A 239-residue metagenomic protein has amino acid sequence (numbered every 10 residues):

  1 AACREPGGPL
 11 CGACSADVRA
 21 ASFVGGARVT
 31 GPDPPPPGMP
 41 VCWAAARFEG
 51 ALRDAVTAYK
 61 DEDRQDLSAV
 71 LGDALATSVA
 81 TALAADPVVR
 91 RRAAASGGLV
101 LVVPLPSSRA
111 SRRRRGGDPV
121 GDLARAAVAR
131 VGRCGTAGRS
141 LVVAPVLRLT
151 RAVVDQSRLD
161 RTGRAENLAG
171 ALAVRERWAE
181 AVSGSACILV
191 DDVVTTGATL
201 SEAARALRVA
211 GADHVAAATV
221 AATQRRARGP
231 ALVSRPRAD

Functional and structural regions predicted by a protein language model:
A1-D239: Glycine-rich phosphate/pyrophosphate-handling loop used in enzymes and phosphotransfer proteins
